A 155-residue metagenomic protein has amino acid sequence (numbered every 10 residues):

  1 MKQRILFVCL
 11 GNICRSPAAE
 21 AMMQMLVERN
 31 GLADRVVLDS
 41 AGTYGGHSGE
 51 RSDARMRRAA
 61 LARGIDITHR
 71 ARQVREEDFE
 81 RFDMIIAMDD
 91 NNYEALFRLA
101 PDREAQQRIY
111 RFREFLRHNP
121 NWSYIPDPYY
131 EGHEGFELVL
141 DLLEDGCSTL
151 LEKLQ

Functional and structural regions predicted by a protein language model:
M1-R81, E152-Q155: Conserved active-site segments centered on acidic
S16, D89-D90: Helix N-cap/beta->alpha junction signal
M84, D90-Q155: Phosphate-binding/catalytic loops
